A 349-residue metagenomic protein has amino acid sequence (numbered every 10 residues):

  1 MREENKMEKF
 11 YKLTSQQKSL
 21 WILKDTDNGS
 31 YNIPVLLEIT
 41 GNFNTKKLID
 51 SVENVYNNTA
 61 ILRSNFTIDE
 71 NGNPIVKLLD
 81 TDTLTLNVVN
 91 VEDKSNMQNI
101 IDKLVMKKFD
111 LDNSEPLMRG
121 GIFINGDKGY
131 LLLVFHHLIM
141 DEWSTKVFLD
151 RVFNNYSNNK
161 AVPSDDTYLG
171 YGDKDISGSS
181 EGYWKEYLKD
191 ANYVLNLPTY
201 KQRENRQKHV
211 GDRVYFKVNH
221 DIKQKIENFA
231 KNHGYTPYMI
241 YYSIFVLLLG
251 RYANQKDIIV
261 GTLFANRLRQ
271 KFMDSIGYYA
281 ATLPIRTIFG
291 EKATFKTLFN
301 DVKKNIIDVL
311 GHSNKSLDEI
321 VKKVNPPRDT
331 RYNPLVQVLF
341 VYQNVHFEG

Functional and structural regions predicted by a protein language model:
E3, E8-T26, P34-N42, V52-N54 (+9 more regions): Adenylate-forming
N73-L79: Amphipathic coiled-coil signal-relay and dimerization helices
D80-V88, K107: Short, charged/polar, Gly/Pro-enriched secondary-structure boundary elements
D141: A Lys-centered signature of the CheY-like receiver
F148: Interfaces and regulatory segments of ATP-dependent nucleotide/adenylate/phosphodiester-chemistry enzymes
